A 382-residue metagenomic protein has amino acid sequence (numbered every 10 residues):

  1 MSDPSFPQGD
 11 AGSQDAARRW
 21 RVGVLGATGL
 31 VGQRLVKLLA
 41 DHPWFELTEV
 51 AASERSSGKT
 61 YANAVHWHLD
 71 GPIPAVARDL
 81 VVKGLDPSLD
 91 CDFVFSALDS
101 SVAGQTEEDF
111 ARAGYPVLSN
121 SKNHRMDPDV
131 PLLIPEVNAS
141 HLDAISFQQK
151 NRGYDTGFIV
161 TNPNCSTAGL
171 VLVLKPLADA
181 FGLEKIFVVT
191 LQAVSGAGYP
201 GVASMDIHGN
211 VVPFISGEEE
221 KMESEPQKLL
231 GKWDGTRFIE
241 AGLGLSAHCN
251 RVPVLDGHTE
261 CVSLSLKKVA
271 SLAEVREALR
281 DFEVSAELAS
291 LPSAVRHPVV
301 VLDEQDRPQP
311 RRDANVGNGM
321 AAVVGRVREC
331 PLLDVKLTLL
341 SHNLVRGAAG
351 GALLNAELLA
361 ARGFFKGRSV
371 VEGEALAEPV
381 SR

Functional and structural regions predicted by a protein language model:
S2-F214, R237-F238, L243-G244, A322-V323 (+3 more regions): N-terminal Rossmann-like NAD(P) cofactor-binding subdomain of oxidoreductases, focused on the glycine-rich
V194-R382: Charged docking surfaces used in two-component/phosphorelay signaling
